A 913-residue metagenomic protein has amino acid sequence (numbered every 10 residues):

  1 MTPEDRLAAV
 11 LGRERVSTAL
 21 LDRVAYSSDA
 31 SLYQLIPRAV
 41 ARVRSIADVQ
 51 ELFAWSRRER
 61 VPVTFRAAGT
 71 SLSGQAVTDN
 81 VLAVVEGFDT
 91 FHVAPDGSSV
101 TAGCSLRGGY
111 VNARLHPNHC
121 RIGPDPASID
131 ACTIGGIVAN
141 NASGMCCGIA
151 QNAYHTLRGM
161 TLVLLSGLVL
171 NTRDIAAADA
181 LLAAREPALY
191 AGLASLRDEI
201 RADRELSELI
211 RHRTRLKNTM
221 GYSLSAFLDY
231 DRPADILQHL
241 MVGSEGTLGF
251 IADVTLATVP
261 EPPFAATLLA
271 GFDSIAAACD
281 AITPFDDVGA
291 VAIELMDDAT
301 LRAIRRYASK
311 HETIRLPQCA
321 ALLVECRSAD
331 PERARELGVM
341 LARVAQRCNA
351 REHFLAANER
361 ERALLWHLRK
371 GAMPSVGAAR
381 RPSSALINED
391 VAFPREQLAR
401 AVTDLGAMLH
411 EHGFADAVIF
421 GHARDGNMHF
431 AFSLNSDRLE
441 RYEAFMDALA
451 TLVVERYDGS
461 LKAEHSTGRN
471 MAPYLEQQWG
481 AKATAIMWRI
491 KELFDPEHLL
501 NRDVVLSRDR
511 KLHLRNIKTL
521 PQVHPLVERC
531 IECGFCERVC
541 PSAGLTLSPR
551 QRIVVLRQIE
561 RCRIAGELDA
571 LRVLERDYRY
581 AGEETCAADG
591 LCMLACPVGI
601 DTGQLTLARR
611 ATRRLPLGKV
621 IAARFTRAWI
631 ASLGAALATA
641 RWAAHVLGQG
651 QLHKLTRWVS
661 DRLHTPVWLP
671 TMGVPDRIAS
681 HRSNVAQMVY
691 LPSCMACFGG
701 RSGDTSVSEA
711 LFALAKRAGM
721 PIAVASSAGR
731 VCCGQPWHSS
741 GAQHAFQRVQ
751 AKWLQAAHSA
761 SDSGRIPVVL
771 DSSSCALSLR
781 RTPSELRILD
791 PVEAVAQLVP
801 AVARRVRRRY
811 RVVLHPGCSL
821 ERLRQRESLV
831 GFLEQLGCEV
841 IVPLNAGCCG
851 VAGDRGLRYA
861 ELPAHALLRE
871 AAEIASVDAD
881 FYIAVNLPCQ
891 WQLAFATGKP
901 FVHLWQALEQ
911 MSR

Functional and structural regions predicted by a protein language model:
M1-R58, A68-S98, I175, T247 (+4 more regions): N-terminal flexible segment immediately upstream of the FAD-binding catalytic core in FAD-dependent oxidoreductases
L7, S31-V63, V81-P126, V138 (+3 more regions): N-terminal glycine-rich flavin-associated loop
S31, I137-A139, C146-A150, L157-L368 (+3 more regions): C-terminal substrate-binding/cap subdomain adjacent to the FAD-binding core in PCMH-type and related FAD-linked
S375, P473-Q522: Activity-critical C-terminal alpha-helical subdomain
D495, G603-R913: Iron-sulfur cluster-binding electron-transfer modules in prokaryotic oxidoreductases
H498-V504, F535-I559, T585-T612, S778 (+2 more regions): Iron-sulfur cluster-binding cysteine motifs and their immediate structural context in ferredoxin-like electron-transfer
L506, A543-Y578, G599-R624, V902-E909: Non-heme iron-sulfur electron-transfer modules
L512-E532, G566-A588: Ferredoxin-like iron-sulfur electron-transfer modules
